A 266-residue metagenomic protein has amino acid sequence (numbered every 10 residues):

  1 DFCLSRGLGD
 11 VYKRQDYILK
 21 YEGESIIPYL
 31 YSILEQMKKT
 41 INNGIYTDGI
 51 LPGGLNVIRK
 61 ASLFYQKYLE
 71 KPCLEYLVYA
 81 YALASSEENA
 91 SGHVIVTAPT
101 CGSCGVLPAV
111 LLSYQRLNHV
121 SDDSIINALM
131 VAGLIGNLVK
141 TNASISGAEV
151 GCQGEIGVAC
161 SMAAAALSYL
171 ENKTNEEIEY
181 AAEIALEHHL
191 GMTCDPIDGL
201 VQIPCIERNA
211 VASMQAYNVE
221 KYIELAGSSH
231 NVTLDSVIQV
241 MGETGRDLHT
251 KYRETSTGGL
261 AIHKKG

Functional and structural regions predicted by a protein language model:
D1-Y12: Single conserved hydrophobic/aromatic residue that forms the stacking wall/gate of nucleotide- or nucleobase-binding
K13-I18: Residues forming anionic-ligand binding surfaces in small-molecule and nucleic-acid pockets of primarily soluble enzymes
G23, I27, Y68-P72, T100 (+5 more regions): Hydrophobic alpha-helical scaffolding
E24, P28-H119, S124-G147, G151 (+1 more regions): Accessory "access/gating" subregions that flank catalytic or transport cores
L74, P99, S103, S124 (+4 more regions): Secondary-structure capping and boundary motifs in well-ordered enzyme cores
P108-L117, M162-E171, N218-Y222: Short glycine/serine- and small hydrophobic-enriched flexible loop segments
S121-S124, N137-M162, L167-I184, C194: Active-site-proximal binding-pocket segments
L167-G266: Functionally critical mobile loop/hinge segments
